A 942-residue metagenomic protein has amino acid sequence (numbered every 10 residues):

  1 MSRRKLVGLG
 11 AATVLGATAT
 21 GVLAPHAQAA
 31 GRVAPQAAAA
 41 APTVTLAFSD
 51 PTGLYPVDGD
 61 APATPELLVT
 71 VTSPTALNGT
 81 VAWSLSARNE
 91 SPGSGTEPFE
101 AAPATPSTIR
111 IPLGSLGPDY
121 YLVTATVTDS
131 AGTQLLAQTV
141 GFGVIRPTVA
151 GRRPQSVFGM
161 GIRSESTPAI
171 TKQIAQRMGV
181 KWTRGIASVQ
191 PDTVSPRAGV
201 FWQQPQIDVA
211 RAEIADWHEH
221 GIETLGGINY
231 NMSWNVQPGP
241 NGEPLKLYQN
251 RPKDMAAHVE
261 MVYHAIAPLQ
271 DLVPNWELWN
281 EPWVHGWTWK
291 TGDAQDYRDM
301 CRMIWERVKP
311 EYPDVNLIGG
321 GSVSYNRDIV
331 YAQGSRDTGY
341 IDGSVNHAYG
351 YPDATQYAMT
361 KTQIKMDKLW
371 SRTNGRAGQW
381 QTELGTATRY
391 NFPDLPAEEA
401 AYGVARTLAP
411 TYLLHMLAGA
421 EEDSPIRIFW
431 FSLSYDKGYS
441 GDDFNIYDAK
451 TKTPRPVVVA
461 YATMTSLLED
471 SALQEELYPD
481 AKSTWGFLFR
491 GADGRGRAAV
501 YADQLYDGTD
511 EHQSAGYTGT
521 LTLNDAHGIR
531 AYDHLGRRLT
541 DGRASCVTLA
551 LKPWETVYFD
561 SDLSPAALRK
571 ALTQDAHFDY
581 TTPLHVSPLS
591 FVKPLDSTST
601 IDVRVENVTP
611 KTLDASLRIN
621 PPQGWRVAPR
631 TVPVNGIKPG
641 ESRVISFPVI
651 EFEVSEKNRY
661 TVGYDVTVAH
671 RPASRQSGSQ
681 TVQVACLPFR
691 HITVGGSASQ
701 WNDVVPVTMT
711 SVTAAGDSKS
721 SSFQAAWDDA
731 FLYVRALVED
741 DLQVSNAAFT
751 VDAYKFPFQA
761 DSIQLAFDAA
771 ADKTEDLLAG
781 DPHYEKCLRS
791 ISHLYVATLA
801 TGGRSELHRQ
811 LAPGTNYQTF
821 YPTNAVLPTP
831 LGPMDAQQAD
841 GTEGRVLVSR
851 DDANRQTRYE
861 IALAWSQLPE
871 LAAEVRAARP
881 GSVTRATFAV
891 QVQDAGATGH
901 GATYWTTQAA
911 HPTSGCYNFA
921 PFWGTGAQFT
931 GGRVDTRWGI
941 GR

Functional and structural regions predicted by a protein language model:
M1-V14: N-terminal secretory signal peptides and thylakoid transit peptides that target proteins across membranes
A34-S166, P565-P622, R626-F689: Mature N-terminal, pre-catalytic/accessory segment of carbohydrate-active enzymes
M178-V200, Q206-G339, Y349: Substrate-binding cleft and catalytic face of glycoside hydrolase catalytic domains, especially the flexible beta-alpha
A294-G419: Noncatalytic carbohydrate-binding groove/subsite architecture in carbohydrate-active enzymes
R389-A462, L477-P479: Aromatic/acidic polysaccharide-binding cleft in carbohydrate-active enzymes
P479-H527: Carbohydrate-binding surface patches
R543-Y580: C-terminal beta-strand-rich structural cap/linker in extracellular carbohydrate-active enzymes
F652-R942: Structural preference for beta-rich elements and adjacent junctions enriched in aromatics
